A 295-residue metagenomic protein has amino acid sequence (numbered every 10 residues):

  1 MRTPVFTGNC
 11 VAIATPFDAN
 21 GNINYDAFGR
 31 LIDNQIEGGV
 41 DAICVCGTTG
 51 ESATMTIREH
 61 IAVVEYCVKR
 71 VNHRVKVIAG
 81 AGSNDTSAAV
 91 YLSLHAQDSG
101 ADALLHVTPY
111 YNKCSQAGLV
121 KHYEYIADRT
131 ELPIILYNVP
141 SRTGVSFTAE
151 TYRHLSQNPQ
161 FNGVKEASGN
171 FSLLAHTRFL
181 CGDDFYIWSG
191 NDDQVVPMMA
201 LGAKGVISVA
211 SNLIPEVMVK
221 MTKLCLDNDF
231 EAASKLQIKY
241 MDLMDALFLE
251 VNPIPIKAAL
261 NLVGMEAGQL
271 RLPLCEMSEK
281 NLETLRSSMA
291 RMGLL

Functional and structural regions predicted by a protein language model:
R2-V11, T15-G144: Active-site beta->alpha loop and helix N-cap motifs at the rims of alpha/beta catalytic domains
V5-P16, G38-V40, A200-A203, I207-L295: C-terminal alpha-helical cap/extension of soluble enzyme domains
A19, Y25, I57, A149 (+2 more regions): Alpha-helix N-capping/helix-start residues
Y25, G29-I32, A149, L282-M289: Short, amphipathic alpha-helical "lid/cap" segments that border enzyme active or binding sites
F28, H60, V64, A89 (+7 more regions): A general structural signal for well-ordered alpha-helical segments in protein cores
T54-M55, A89, S115-Q116, S146 (+4 more regions): Short Asp/Glu-rich motifs
K69-V75, S99-G100, T130-L132, N158-Q160 (+4 more regions): Short helix-capping segments at alpha-helix termini
D128-R129, P140-F248: Catalytic alpha/beta core domains of metabolic enzymes, predominantly
